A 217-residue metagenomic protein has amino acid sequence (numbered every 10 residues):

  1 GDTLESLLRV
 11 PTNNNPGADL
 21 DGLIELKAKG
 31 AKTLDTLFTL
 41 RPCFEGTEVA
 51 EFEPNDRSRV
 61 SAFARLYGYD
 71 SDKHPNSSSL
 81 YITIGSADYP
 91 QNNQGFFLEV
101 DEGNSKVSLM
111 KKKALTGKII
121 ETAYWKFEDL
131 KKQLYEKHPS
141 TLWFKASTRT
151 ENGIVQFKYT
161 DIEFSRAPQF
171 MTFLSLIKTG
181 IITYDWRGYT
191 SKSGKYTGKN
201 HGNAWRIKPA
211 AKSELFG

Functional and structural regions predicted by a protein language model:
G1-D21, A28-G217: Nucleic-acid endonuclease domains
